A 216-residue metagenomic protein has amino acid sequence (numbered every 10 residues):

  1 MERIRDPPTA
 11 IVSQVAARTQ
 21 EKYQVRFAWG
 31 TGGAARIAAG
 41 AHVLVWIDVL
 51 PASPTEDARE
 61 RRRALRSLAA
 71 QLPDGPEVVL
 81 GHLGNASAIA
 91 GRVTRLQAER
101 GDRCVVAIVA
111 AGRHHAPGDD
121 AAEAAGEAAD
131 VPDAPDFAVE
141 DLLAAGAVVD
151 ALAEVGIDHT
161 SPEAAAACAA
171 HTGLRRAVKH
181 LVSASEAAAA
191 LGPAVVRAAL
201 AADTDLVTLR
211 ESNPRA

Functional and structural regions predicted by a protein language model:
E2-G32, I37-A38, H42-V43, P54-H82 (+2 more regions): An anion-binding catalytic pocket shared by soluble metabolic enzymes
T9, V15-A16, F27, A121-A128 (+1 more regions): Residue-level detector of intrinsically disordered, flexible termini and proteolytic processing junctions
A34-A38, L50-R59, A98, H115-P117 (+5 more regions): An almost-null, non-specific background feature that weakly reflects generic protein context rather than any particular
H42, P51-A116, D120-A124, A128-A134: Acidic/Gly/His-enriched mid-domain segments of enzyme catalytic cores or analogous surface patches that mediate
I47: Active-site flanking residues adjacent to catalytic metal/cofactor-binding acidic residues
L68-L80, G91, G101-D102, D120 (+2 more regions): Long, charged alpha-helical interface segments
